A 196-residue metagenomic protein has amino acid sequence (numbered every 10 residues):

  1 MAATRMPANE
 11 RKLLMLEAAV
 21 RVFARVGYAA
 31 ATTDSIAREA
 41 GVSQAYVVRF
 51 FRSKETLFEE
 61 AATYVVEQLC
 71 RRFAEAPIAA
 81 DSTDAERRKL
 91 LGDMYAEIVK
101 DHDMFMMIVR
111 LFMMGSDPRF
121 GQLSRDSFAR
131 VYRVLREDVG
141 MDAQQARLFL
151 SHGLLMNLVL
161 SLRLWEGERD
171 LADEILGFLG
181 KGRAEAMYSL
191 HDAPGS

Functional and structural regions predicted by a protein language model:
M1-R5, K89: Short, Lys/Arg-enriched N-terminal segment that forms or immediately precedes the first helix of a structured domain
M6, E10, R25: S-adenosyl-L-methionine
E10-R11, V42: The short coil/loop that forms the "turn" connecting the two helices of the helix-turn-helix
L14-R21, R25, E39, R49 (+3 more regions): Alpha-helical structural segments
Y28-R38: Ser/Thr-centered, proline-biased regulatory motifs and S/T-rich low-complexity segments located at helix/coil boundaries
A45: Key DNA-contact positions within bacterial/archaeal DNA-binding proteins
A85-V109, M114-Q122: Helical hydrophobic small-molecule/effector-binding pocket
P118-A129, L135-S196: Hydrophobic/aromatic-rich alpha-helical bundle segments in the mid-to-C-terminal region
